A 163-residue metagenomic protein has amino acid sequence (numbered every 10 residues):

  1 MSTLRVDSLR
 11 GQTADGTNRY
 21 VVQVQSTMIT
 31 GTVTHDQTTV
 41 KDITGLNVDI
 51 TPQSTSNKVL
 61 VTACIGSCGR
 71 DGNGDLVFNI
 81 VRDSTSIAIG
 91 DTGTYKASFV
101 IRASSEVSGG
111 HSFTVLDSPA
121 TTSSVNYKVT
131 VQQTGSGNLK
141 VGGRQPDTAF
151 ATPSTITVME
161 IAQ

Functional and structural regions predicted by a protein language model:
M1, A14-G16, G142-D147: Short aromatic-glycine motifs in intrinsically disordered, low-complexity regions
T3-T34, Q163: Glycine-rich, low-complexity segments
M28, T34-T39, P52-S124, K128-Q163: Terminal beta-strand-rich extracellular "head" domains that mediate receptor/glycan or other ligand binding
K41-N47: A short beta-strand-loop element at or near the start of a globular domain
